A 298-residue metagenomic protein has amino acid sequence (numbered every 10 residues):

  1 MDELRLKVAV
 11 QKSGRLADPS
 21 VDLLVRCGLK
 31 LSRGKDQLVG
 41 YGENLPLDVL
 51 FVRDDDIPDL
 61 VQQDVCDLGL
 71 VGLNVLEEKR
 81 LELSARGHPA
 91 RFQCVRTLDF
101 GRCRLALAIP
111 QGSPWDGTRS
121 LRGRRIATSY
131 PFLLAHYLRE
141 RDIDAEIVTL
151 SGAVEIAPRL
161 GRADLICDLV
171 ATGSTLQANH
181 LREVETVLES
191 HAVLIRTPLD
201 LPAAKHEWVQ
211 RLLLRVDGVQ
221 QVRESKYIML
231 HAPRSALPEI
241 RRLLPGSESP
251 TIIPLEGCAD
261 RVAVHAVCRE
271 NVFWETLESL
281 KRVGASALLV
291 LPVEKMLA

Functional and structural regions predicted by a protein language model:
M1-L47, V71-F92, T97-D99, R104 (+1 more regions): Small-molecule-sensing regulatory modules
P46-L68: Short, structured active-site "lid" loops
D59, R104-A108: Signature of uroporphyrinogen-III synthase
